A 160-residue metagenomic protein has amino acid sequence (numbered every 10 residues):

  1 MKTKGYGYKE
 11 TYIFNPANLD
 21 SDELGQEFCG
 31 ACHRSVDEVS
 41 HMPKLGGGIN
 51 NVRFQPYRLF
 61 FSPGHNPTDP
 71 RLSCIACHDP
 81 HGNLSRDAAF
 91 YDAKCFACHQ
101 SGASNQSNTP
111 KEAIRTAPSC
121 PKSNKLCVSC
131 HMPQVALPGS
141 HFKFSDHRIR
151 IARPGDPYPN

Functional and structural regions predicted by a protein language model:
M1-N160: Primarily the internal scaffold of c-type cytochrome electron-transfer domains, especially repeated/multiheme c-type
